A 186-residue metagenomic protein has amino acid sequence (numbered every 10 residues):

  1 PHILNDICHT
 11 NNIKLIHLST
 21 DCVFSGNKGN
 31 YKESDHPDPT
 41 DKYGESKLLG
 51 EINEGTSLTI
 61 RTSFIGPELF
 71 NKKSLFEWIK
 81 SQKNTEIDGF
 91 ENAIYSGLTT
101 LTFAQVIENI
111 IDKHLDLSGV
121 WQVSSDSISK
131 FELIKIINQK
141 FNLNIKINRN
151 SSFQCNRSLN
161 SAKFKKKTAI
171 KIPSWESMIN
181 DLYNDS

Functional and structural regions predicted by a protein language model:
P1-I16: NAD(P)-cofactor binding segment of oxidoreductase domains
P1-L4, Y43-E51: Conserved catalytic Lys-bearing alpha helix of Rossmann-like short-chain dehydrogenase/reductases
L15-D21, I60-T62: SDR active-site strand-loop-helix element
D21-D41: Active-site "gating" loop of Rossmann-like NAD(P)-dependent oxidoreductase/epimerase domains
T40, I52-Y95, T100-T102, E108-N109: NAD(P)-dependent short-chain dehydrogenase/reductase
G89-I94, W121-I128, K167: Glycine-rich Rossmann NAD(P)(H)-binding loop
A104-N109, K113-S161: Mid/C-terminal beta-alpha module of Rossmann-like enzyme folds, strongest in SDR-family dehydrogenases/epimerases
L143-S186: C-terminal amphipathic/interface module of NAD(P)-dependent oxidoreductases and related NAD-binding regulators
